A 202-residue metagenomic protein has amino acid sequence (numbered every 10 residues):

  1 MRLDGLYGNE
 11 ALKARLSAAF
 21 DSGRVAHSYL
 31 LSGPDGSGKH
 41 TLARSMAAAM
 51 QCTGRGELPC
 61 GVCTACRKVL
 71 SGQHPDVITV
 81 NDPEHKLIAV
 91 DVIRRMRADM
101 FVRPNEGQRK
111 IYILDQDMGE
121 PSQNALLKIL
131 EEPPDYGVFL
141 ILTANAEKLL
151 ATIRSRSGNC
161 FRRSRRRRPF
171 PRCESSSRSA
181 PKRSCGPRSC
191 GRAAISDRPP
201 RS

Functional and structural regions predicted by a protein language model:
R2-A49, K68, D135-Y136, A144-S202: Charged, glycine-rich active-site and insertion segments that engage polyanionic ligands
R2-E131: Clamp-loader machinery-focused feature within the broader ASCE/P-loop NTPase space
V92, M118, S122-A125, G137 (+2 more regions): Helical "lid/switch" subdomain of P-loop NTPase nucleotide-binding domains
